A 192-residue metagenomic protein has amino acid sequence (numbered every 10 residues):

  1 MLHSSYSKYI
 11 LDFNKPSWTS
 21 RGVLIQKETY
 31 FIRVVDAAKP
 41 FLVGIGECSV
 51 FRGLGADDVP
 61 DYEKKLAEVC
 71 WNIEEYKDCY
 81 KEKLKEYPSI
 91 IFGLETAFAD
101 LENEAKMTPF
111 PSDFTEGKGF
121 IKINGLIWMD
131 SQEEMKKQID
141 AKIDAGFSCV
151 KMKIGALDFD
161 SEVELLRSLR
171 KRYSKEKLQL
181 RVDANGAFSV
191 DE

Functional and structural regions predicted by a protein language model:
M1-L180, N185-A187: N-terminal capping/lid subdomain adjacent to the active-site entrance of alpha/beta enzymes
F188-E192: Catalytic cores of alpha/beta
